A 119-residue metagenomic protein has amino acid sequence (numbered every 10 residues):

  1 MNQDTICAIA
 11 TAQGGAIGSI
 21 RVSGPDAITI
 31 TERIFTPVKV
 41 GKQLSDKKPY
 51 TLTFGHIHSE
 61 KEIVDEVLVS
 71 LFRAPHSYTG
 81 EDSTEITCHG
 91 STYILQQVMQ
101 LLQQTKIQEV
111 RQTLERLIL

Functional and structural regions predicted by a protein language model:
M1-L119: A glycine-rich (often HGG/GG-containing) alpha/beta subdomain
